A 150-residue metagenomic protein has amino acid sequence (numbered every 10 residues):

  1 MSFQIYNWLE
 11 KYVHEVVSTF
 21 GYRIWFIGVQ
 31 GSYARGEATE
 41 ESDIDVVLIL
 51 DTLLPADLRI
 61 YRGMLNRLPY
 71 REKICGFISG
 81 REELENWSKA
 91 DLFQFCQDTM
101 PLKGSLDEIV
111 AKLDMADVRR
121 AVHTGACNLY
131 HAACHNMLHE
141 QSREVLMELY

Functional and structural regions predicted by a protein language model:
M1-Y22, A34-E41, D51-Y150: Catalytic core of pol beta-like nucleotidyltransferases
Y22-Q30: Short, glycine- and small/hydrophobic-rich beta-strand elements in well-ordered beta-sheets
V29, E41-D43: Alpha-helical architecture
I44-L48: A structural signal for short, well-ordered beta-strand segments
